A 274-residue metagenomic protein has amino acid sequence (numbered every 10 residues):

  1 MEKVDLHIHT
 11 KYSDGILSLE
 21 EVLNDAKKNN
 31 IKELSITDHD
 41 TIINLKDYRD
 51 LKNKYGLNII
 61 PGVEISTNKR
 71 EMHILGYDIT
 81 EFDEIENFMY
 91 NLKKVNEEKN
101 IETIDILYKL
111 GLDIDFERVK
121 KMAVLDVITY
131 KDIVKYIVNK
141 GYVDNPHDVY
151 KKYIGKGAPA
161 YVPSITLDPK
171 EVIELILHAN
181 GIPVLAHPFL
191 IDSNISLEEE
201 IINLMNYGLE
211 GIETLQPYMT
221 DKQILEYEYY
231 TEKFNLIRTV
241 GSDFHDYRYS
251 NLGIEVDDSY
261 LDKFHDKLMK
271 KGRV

Functional and structural regions predicted by a protein language model:
M1-T10, I16-N30, L45-F82, M89-L92 (+3 more regions): Charged catalytic cores and adjacent phosphate/nucleic-acid-binding surfaces used for phosphate/nucleic-acid chemistry
K32, D113-D115, V143, E210 (+1 more regions): Short coil/loop linkers at secondary-structure junctions
S35: Active-site neighborhood of HAD-like aspartate-dependent phosphohydrolases
N87-K94, M122-A123, P159-A160: Flexible, glycine/proline-enriched loop segments at strand-loop-helix junctions that form or flank small-ligand binding
K94-K121: Conserved phosphoryl-transfer catalytic core
A123-P188: Conserved acidic, metal-coordinating active-site core of Asp-based, Mg2+-dependent phosphoryl-transfer enzymes
